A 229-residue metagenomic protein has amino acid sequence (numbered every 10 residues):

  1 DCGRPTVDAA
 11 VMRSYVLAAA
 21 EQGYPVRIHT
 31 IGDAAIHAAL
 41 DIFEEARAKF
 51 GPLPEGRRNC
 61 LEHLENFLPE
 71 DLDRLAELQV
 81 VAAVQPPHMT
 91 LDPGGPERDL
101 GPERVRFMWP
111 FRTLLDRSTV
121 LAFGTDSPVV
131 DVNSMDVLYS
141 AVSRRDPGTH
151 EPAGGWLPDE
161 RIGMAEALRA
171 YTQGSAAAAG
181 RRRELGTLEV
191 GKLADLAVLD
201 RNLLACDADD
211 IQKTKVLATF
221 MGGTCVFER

Functional and structural regions predicted by a protein language model:
D1-R13, L64-N66: Active-site gating/metal-coordination segments in enzymes
L17-R27, A34-N59, L64, P69-D73 (+3 more regions): His/Asp/Glu-enriched, well-ordered alpha-helical/loop segment that forms or immediately abuts the divalent-metal
